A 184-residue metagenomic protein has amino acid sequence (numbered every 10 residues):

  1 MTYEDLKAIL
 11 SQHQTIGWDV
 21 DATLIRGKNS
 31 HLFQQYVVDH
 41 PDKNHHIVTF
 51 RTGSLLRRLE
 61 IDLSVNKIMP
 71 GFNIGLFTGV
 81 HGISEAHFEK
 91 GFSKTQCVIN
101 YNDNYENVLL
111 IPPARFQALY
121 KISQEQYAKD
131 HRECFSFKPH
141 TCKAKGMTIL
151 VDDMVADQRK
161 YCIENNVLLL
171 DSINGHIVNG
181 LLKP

Functional and structural regions predicted by a protein language model:
M1-Q117: Alpha-helical substrate-recognition element adjacent to the catalytic core
V38-P41, C142-K145, C162: Short, conserved loop/helix-junction motifs that constitute active-site signature segments in enzyme catalytic cores
H46-V48, T148-D152, L169: Short, hydrophobic beta-strand segments that form beta-sheet elements in well-ordered domains
G53-L59, A156-K160, I177-V178: Short, charged/polar "capping" segments at the starts of alpha-helices and the immediately preceding loops
E85-E89, A118-Y120, I177-P184: Short, charged, surface-exposed secondary-structure boundary motifs
P112-D130: Active-site-proximal specificity loops/subdomain of glycosyltransferases
D130-V155: Conserved Lys-Pro-Asp/Glu-containing loop-to-beta segment of HAD-superfamily phosphomonoesterases, centered on
R159-P184: Acidic, PIN/NYN-like endoribonuclease modules and their adjacent C-terminal/linker elements
